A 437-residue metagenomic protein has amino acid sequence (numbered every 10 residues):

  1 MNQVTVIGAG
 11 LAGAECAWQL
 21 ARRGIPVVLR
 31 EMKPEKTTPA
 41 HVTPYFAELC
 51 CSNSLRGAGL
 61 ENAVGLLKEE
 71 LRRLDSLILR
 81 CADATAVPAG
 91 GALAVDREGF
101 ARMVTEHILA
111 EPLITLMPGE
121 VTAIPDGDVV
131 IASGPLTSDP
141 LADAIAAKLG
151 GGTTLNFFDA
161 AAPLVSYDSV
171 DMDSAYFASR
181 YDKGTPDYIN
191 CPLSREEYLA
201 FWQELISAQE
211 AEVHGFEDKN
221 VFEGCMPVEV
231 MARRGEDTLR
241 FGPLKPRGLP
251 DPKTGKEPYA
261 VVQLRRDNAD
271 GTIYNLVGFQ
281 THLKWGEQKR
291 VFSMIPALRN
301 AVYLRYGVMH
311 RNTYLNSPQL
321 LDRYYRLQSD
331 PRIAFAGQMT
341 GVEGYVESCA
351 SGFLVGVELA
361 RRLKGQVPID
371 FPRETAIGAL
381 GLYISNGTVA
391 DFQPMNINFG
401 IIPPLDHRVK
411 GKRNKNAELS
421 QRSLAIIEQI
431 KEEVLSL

Functional and structural regions predicted by a protein language model:
M1-A12: Beta1/beta-strand and adjacent pyrophosphate-binding region of the FAD-binding site in flavoprotein oxidoreductases
W18-L79, R373-I384: N-terminal FAD cofactor-binding segment of flavoenzymes
E48-G59, D83-G99: Dinucleotide-binding Rossmann-like beta1-alpha1 core, especially the glycine-rich loop that anchors the ADP
R97-L116: Helical element adjacent to the flavin cofactor pocket in flavoenzyme catalytic cores
A110-W285, K289-R290: Predominantly flavin-linked oxidoreductase catalytic cores and closely associated redox partners
L276-V342, C349-S351, I369-N386, F392-N396 (+1 more regions): A glycine-rich dinucleotide-binding beta-alpha-beta segment and adjacent secondary-structure elements that constitute
S348-I369: Internal hydrophobic alpha-helix adjacent to the cofactor/substrate pocket in enzyme cavities
P394-L437: C-terminal auxiliary extensions adjacent to catalytic cores
